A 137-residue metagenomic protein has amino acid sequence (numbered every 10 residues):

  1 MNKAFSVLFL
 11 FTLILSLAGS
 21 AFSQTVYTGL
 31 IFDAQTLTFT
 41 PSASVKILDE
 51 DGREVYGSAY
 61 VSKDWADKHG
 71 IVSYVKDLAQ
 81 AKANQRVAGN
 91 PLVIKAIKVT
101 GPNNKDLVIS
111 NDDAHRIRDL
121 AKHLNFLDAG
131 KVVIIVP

Functional and structural regions predicted by a protein language model:
M1, S20-P137: Domain-level marker for long, solvent-exposed, non-transmembrane regions
M1-V7: Positively charged n-region of N-terminal signal peptides that target proteins for export
V7-S16, S20: Bacterial N-terminal signal peptides
